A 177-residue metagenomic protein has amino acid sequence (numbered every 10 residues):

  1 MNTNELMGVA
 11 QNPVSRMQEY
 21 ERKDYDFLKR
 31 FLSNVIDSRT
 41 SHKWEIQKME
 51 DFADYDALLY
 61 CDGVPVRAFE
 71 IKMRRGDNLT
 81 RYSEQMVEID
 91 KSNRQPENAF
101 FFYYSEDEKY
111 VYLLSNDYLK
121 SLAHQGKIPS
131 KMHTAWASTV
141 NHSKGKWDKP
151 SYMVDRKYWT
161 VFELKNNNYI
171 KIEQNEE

Functional and structural regions predicted by a protein language model:
M1-M49, Y60: Acidic-basic catalytic patches of nuclease active cores, encompassing PD-(D/E)XK and other metal-cofactor nuclease
A10-Q18, K72-Y118: Catalytic cores of nucleic-acid endonucleases
R16-E19, Y60, Y112-E177: Non-catalytic C-terminal interaction segments of nucleic acid-processing enzymes
L32-S41, R94-A99, H124: Structural alpha-beta junctions
M49-F52, N93-Q95: A short catalytic or substrate-binding loop motif that flags glycine-/basic-rich loops and adjacent residues that bind
D51-D54, E108: Short acidic/glycine-enriched loop/turn segments that link adjacent beta-strands
D54, V66, N98: Extracellular structured ligand-interaction cores
A57-D77: Conserved catalytic cores of phosphodiester-cleaving nucleases, focusing on short active-site segments
